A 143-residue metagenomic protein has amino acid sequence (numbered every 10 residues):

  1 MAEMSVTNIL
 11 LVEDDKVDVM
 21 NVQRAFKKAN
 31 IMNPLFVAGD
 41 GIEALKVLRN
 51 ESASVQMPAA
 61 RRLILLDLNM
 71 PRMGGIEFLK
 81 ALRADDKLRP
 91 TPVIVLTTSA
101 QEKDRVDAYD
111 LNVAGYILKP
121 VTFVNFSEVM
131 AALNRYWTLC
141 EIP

Functional and structural regions predicted by a protein language model:
M1-L10, K16-F36, I42-L45, R49 (+3 more regions): Non-catalytic signal-transmission and effector/linker regions of two-component phosphorelay proteins
G39, R72-M73, L82: Hydrophobic residue at a beta-alpha junction that N-caps the helix immediately following a catalytic beta-strand/loop
A53-A59, R83-P90, L111: Conserved phosphotransfer cores of two-component systems
L68-M70: Receiver (REC) domain active-site loop signature in two-component systems and cognate sites in sensor histidine kinases
S99-K103: Negatively charged, flexible loop motifs adjacent to catalytic sites in prokaryotic signal transduction proteins
A114: Short, glycine/charged-rich "phosphate-handling" switch motifs in NTP-dependent and phosphotransfer domains
